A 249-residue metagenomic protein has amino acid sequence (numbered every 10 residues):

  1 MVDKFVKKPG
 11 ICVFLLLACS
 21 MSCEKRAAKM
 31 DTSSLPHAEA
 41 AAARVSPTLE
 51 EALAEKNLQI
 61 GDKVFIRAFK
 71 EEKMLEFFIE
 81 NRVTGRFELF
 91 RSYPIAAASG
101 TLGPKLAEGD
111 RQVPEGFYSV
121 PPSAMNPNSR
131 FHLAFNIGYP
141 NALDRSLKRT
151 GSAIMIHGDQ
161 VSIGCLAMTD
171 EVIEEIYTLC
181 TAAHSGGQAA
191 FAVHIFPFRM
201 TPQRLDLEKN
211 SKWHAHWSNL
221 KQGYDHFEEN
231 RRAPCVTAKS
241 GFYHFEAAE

Functional and structural regions predicted by a protein language model:
V2-I11: Bacterial N-terminal signal peptides that target proteins for export
I11-L17: Sec-dependent N-terminal signal peptides
C19-S22: C-terminal motif of bacterial Sec signal peptides marking the signal peptidase cleavage site
E24-R26: Bacterial signal peptide processing site
M30-T48: Post-signal peptide N-terminal segment of mature Sec-exported envelope proteins
S46-F65, F77-E80, A97-E108, E115-P121 (+1 more regions): N-terminal post-signal-peptidase region of extra-cytosolic proteins
N81-A96: Short Gly/aromatic-enriched secondary-structure transition segments
G109-E249: Exported/periplasmic cell-wall-interacting domains
